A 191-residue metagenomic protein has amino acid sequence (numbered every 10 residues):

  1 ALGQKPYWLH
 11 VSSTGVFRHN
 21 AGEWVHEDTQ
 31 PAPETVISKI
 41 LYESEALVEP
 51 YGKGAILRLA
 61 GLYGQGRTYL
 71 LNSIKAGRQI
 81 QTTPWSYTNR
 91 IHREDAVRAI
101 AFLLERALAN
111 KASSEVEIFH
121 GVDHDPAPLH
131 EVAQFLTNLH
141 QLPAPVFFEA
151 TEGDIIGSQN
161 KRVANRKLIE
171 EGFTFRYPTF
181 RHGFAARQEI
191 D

Functional and structural regions predicted by a protein language model:
L2-V36: Conserved Rossmann-fold NAD(P)-dependent oxidoreductase catalytic core, especially the SDR/UDP-sugar
T14-F17, A60-Y63, R78: Active-site segment of SDR-like NAD(P)-dependent oxidoreductases
A32-R58: Active-site Tyr-X1-5-Lys
L57-S73: Flexible, glycine-rich beta-alpha linker
Y69-N72, T82-L104: Substrate-positioning beta->alpha
L71-T83, L142-F147: A short C-terminal helix-loop "cap" of Rossmann-like NAD(P)-dependent dehydrogenase/epimerase domains
V97-A99, R106-G153, Q159: Mid/C-terminal beta-alpha module of Rossmann-like enzyme folds, strongest in SDR-family dehydrogenases/epimerases
I156-D191: C-terminal amphipathic/interface module of NAD(P)-dependent oxidoreductases and related NAD-binding regulators
